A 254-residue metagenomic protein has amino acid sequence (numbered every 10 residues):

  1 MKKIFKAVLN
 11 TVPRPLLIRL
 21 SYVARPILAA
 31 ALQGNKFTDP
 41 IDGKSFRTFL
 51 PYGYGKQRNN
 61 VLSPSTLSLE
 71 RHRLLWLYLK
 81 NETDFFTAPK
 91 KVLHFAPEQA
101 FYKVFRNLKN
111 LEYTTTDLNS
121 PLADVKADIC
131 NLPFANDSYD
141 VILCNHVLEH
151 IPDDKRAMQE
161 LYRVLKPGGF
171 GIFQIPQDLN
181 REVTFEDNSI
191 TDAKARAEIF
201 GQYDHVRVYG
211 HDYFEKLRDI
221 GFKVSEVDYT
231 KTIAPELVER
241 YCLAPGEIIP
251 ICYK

Functional and structural regions predicted by a protein language model:
K2-P133, T232-Y253: Conserved N-terminal segment of class I S-adenosyl-L-methionine
K3, P15, V23-F37, P152-Y162 (+1 more regions): S-adenosyl-L-methionine-dependent methyltransferase catalytic module, highlighting the catalytic core
F95, Y139-L143: Hydrophobic beta-strand segment of the Class I
H146-H150: Short catalytic micro-motifs in class I SAM-dependent methyltransferases
